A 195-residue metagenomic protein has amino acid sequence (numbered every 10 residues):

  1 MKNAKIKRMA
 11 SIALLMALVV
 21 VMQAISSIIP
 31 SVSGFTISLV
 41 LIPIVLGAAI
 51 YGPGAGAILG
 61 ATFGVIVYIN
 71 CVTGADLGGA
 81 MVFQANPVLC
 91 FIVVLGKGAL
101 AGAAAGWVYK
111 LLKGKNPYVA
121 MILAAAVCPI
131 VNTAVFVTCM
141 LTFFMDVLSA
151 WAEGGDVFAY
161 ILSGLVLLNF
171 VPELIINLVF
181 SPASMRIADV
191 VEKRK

Functional and structural regions predicted by a protein language model:
M1-K195: Loop-helix junctions at membrane interfaces
